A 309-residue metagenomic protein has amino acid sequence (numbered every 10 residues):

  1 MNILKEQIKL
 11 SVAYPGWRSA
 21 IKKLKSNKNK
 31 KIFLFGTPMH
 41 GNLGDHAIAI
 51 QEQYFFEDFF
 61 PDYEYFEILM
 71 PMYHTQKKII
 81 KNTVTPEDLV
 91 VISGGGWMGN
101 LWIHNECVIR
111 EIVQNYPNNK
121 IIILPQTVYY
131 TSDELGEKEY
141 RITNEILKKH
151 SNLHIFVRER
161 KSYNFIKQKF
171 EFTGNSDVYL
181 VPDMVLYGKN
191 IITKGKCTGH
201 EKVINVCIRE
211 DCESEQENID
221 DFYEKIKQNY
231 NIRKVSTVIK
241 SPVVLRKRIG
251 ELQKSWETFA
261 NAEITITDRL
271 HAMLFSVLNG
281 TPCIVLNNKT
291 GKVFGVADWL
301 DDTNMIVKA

Functional and structural regions predicted by a protein language model:
M1-A309: Active-site anion-handling motifs in enzyme catalytic cores
